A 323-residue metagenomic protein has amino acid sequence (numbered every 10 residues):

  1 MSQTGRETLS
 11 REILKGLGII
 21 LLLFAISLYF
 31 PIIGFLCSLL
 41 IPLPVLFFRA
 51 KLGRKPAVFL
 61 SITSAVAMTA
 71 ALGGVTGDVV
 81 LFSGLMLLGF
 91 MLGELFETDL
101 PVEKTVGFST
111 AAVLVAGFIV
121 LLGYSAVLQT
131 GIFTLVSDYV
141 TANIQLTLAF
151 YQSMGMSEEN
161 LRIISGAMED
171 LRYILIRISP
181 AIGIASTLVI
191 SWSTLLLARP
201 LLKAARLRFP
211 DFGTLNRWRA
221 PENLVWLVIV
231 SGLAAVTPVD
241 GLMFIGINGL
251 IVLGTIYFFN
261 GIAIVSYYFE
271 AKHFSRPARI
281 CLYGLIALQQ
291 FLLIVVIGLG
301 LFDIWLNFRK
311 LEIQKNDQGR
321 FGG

Functional and structural regions predicted by a protein language model:
M1-T4, L22, G241-G323: Long, positively charged, glycine-interspersed low-complexity recognition regions
M1-T63, H273-C281: Hydrophobic transmembrane alpha-helices
S10-G18, V58-I62, D78-V79, S83 (+4 more regions): Hydrophobic alpha-helical transmembrane segments
G16, L81-L128: Short helix-perturbing small/polar motifs within transmembrane alpha-helices
G34-E94, D303: Alpha-helical membrane segments and adjacent membrane-interface helices in multi-pass membrane proteins
L122-L175: Membrane-interface interhelical loops and short interface/amphipathic helices in multi-pass inner-membrane
S179-A204: Transmembrane alpha-helical segments in integral membrane proteins
P200-G261: Small-residue-rich helix-loop
